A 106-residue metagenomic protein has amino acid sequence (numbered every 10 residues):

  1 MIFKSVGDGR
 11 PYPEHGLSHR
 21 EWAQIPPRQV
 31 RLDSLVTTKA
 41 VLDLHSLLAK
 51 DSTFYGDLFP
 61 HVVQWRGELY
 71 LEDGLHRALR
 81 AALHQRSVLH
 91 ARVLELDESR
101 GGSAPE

Functional and structural regions predicted by a protein language model:
M1-H19: N-terminal leader/domain-start detector
D8-R10, A23-Q24, D57, G102: Compositionally biased, intrinsically disordered/low-complexity regions enriched for serine, proline and threonine
H15-Y70, A82: Short alpha-helix boundary/capping and kink motifs at helix termini
Y55-E106: A short, basic-hydrophobic beta/loop patch
